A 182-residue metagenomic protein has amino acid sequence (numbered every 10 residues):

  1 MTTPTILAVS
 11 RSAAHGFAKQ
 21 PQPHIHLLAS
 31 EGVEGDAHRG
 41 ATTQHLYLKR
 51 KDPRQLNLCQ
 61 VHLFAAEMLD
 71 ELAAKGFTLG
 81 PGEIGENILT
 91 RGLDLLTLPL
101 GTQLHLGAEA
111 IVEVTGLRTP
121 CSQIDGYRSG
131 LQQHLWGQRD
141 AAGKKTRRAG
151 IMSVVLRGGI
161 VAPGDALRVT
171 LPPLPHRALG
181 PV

Functional and structural regions predicted by a protein language model:
M1-V182: Metal-cofactor-dependent catalytic cores
